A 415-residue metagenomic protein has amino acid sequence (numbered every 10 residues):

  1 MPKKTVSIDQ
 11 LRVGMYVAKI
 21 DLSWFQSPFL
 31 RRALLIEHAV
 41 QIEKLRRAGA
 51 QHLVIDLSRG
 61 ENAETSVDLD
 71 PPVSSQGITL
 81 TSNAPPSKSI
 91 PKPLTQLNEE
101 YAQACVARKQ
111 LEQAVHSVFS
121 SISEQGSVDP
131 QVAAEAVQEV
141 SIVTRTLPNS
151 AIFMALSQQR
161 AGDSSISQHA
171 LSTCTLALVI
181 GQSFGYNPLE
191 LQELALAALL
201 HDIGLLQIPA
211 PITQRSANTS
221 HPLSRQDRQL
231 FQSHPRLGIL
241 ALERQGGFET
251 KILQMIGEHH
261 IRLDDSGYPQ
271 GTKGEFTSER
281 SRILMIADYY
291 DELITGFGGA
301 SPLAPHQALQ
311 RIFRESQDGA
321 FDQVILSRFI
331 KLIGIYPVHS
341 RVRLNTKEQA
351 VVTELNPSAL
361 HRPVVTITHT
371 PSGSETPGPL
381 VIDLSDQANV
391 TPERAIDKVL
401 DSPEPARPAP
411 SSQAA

Functional and structural regions predicted by a protein language model:
M1-I122, P302-A415: Terminal helices and disordered tails flanking the catalytic cores of nucleotide-processing hydrolases
N83-Q232, E243-E249: Acidic/His-rich, divalent-metal-binding segments that scaffold phosphate/diphosphate chemistry
H116, S141-T144, I239, L253 (+2 more regions): Structural signal for well-ordered, non-membrane alpha-helices
S172-I180, F231-E243, A304-D318: An active-site-proximal "capping" alpha-helix that borders the catalytic cofactor pocket
A198, Q229, L242-S281, G299-A300 (+1 more regions): Histidine/acidic-rich helix-loop-helix segments that form or flank divalent-metal centers in metalloenzyme catalytic
I208-P209, D265, T295: Active-site-flanking alpha-helical
R282-T295: Conserved beta-strand-loop-short alpha-helix elements that form and flank the Mn2+/Mg2+-coordinating active site
